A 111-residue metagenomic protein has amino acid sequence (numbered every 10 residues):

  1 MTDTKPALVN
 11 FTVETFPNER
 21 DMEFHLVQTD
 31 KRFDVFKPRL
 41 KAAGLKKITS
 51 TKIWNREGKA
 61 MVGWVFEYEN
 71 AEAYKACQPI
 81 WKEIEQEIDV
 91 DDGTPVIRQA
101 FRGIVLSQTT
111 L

Functional and structural regions predicted by a protein language model:
M1-P6, K41-G63, Q86-L111: Glycine-rich beta-strand-turn "strand-cap" elements at beta-sheet edges
D3-K5, F16-E19: Short, charged, low-hydrophobicity "junction" segments
L8-F16, I48-E83: Short, well-ordered beta-strand segments in beta-rich or mixed alpha/beta enzyme and ligand-binding folds
R20-S50, W81-V90: Short amphipathic alpha-helical segments
M22-F24, Y74-A76, T110: Short acidic, gly/pro-rich beta-turn/loop elements at beta-sheet edges and active-site/ligand-binding grooves
V35-K37, A76, I104-S107: A short, hydrophobic secondary-structure junction motif
